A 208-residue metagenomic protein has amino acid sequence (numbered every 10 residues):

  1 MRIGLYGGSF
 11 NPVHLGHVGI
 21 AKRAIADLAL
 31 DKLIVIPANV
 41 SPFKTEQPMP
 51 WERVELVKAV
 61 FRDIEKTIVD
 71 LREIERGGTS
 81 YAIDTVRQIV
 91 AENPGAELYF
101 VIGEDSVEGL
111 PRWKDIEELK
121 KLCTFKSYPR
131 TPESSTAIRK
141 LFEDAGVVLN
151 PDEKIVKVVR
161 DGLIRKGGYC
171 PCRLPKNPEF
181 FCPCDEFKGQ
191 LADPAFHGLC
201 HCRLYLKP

Functional and structural regions predicted by a protein language model:
M1-P151: Nucleotidyltransferase catalytic core that binds NTPs
E143-P208: Long, distal/terminal scaffolding or interaction modules with repetitive or compositionally biased sequence
